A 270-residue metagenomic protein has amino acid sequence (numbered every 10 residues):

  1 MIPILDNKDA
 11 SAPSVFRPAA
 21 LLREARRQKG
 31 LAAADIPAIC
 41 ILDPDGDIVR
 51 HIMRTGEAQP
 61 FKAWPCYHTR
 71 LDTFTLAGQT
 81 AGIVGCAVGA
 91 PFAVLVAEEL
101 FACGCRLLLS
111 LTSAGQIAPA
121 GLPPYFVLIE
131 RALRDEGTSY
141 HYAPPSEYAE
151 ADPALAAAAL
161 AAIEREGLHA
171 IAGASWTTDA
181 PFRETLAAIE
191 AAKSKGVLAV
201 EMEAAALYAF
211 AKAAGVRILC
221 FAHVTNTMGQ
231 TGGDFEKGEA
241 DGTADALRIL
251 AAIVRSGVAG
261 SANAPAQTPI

Functional and structural regions predicted by a protein language model:
M1-L107, G115-I270: Accessory terminal and edge-of-domain segments that mediate assembly/interaction and cofactor placement around
